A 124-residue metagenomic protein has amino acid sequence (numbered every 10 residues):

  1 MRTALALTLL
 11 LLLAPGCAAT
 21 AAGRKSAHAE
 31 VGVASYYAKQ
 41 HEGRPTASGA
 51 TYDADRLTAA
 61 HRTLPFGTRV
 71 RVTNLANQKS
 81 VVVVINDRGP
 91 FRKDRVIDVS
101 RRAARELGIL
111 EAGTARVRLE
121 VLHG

Functional and structural regions predicted by a protein language model:
R2-G124: Secreted/periplasmic proteins
